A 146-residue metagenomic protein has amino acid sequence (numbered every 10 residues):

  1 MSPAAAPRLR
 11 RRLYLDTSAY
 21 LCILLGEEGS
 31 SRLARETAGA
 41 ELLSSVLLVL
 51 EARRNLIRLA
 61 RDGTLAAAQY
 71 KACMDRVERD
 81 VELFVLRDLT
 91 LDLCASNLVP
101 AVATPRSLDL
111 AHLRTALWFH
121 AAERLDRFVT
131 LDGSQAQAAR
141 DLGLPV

Functional and structural regions predicted by a protein language model:
M1-R12, S45, W118-V146: Acidic, PIN/NYN-like endoribonuclease modules and their adjacent C-terminal/linker elements
M1-V49, L59-K71: Short, well-structured N-terminal submotif of metal-dependent ribonuclease cores
L21-E27, S31, V85-L89, F128-V129 (+1 more regions): Short, contiguous hydrophobic alpha-helices characteristic of membrane insertion segments
E28, L50-E51, S134-Q137: Short alpha-helical
L33-A38, S96-V102, V146: Alpha-helix C-terminal capping segments
L47-V99: Active-site-proximal, substrate-binding regions of enzyme catalytic domains and RNA-binding/basic surfaces
L83-S134: Active-site neighborhoods of divalent-metal-dependent phosphate/nucleic-acid chemistry enzymes
